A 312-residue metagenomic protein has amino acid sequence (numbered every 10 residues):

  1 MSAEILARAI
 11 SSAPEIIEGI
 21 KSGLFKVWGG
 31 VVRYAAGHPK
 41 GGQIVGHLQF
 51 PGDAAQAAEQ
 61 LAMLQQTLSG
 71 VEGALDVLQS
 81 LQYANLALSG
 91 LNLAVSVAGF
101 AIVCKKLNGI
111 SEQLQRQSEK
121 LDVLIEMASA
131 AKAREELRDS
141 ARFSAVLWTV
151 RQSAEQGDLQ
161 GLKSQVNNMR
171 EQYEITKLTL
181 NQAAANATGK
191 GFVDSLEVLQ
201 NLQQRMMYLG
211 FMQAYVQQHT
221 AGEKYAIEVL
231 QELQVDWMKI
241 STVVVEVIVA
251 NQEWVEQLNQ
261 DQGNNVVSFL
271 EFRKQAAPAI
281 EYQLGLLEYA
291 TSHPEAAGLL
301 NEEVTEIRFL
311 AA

Functional and structural regions predicted by a protein language model:
M1-T149, N264-A312: Long, low-complexity
A133-A312: Long, helix-rich, hydrophobic modules that act as membrane-proximal anchors or helical bundle/coiled-coil regulators
